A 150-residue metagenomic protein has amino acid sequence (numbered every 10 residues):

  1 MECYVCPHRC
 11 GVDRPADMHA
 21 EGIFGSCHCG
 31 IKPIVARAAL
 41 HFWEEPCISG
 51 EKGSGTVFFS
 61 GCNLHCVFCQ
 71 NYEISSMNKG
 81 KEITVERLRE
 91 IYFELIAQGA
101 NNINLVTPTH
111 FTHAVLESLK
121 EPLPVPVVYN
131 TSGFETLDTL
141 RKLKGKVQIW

Functional and structural regions predicted by a protein language model:
M1-C27: N-terminal presequences and immediately downstream first alpha-helices
A20-G145: Conserved Radical SAM active-site core
K146-W150: Non-cysteine beta-strand/loop elements that form the S-adenosyl-L-methionine
